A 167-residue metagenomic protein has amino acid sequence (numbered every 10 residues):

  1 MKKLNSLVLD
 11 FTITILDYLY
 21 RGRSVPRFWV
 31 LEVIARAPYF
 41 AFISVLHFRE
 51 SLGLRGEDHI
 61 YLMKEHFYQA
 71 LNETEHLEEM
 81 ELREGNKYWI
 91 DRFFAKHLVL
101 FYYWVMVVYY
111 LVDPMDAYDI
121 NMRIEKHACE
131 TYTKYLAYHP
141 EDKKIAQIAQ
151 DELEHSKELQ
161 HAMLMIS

Functional and structural regions predicted by a protein language model:
M1-S167: Non-heme di-metal
